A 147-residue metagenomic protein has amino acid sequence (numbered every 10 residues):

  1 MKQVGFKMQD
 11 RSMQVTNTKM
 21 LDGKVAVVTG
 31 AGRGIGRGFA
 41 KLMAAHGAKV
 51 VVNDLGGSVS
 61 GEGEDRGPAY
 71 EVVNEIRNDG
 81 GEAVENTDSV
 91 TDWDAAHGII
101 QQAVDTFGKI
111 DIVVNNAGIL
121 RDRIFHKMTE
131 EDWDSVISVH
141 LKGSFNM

Functional and structural regions predicted by a protein language model:
K2-V27: Flexible N-terminal pre-Rossmann segment of NAD(P)-dependent oxidoreductases
K19-V51: Canonical Rossmann dinucleotide-binding motif of NAD(H)/NADP(H)-dependent dehydrogenases/reductases, specifically
H46-E71: Conserved glycine-rich Rossmann-like NAD(P)H-binding loop of the short-chain dehydrogenase/reductase
Y70, T87-Q101, E130: The beta1-alpha1 cofactor-binding region of Rossmann-like NAD(H)/NADP(H)-dependent oxidoreductases
I76, I124-F125, D132-I137: Substrate-binding pocket helix/loop in short-chain dehydrogenase/reductase
D79-E82, Q102-N115, R121, D132: A glycine-rich helix->loop->beta "capping" turn within Rossmann-like NAD(P)(H)-dependent oxidoreductase domains
